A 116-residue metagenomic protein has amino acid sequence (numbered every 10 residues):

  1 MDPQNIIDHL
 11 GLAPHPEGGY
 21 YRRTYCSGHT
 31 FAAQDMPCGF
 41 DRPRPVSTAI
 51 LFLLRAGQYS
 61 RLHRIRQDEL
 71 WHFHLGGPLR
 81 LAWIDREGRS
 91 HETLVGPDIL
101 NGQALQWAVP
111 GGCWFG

Functional and structural regions predicted by a protein language model:
M1-W107, G116: Non-catalytic, conserved peripheral segments adjacent to functional cores
